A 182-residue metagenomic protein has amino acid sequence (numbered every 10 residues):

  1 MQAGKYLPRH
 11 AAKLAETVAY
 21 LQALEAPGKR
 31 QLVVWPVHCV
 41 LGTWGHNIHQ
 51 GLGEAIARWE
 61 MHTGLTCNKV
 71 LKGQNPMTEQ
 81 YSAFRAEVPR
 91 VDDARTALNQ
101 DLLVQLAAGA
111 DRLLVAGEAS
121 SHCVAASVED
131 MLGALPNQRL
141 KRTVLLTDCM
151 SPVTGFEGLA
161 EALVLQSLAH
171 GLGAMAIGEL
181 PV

Functional and structural regions predicted by a protein language model:
M1-V182: Active-site-adjacent betaalpha module
